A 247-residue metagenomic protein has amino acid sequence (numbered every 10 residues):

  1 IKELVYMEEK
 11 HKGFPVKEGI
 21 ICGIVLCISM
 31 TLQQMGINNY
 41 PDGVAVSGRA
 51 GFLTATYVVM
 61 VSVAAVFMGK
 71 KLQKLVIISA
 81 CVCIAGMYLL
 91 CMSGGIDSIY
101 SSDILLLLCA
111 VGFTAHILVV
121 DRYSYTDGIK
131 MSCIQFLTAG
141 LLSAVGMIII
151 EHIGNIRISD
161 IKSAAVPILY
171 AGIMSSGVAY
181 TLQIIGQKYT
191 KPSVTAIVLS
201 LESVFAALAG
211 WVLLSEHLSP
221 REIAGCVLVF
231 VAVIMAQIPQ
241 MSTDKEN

Functional and structural regions predicted by a protein language model:
I1-G13, V63, F67, V82-S98 (+4 more regions): Membrane-interface helix-cap regions at the ends of transmembrane helices in multi-pass membrane proteins
L4-Q34, S101-C109, I158-V178, L199: Loop-to-transmembrane-helix transition segments
M30, Q34-K70, C109, P192-W211: Specific alpha-helical transmembrane segments that line the substrate/conduction pathway and gating interfaces
G36, V66-L72, Y123, M131 (+3 more regions): Hydrophobic/aromatic residues within transmembrane alpha-helices of multi-pass small-molecule transporters
A50-T56, V120-L141, S176-V212: Helix-helix packing/entry segments at the starts of transmembrane helices
V61-S62, F67, A80, I96-G154 (+2 more regions): Transmembrane alpha-helical segments that form core, pore/gating elements of small-molecule transporters/exporters
L72-M92, C109-F113, S143, R221-Q240: Hydrophobic transmembrane alpha-helices of multi-pass small-molecule transport proteins
A164, S200-N247: C-terminal-most transmembrane helix of multi-pass membrane proteins
